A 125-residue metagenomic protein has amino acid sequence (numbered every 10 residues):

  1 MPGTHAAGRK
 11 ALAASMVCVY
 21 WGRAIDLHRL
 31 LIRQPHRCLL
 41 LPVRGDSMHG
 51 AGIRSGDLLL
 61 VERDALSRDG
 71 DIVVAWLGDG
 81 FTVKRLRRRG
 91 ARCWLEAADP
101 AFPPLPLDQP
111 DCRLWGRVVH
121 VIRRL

Functional and structural regions predicted by a protein language model:
M1-G50, R54, G80-F81, R88 (+5 more regions): Short, positionally conserved secondary-structure boundary motifs
H36-C38, R68-V73: Short, hydrophobic/aromatic-rich segments at coil-to-beta transitions
G50, S67-R68: Short, solvent-exposed loop/turn segments at secondary-structure junctions
G56-D57, D71: Structural motif
D64-S67, D79-F81: Short, charged beta-turn/beta-strand-edge "cap" motif at the junction between a beta-strand and an adjacent loop
